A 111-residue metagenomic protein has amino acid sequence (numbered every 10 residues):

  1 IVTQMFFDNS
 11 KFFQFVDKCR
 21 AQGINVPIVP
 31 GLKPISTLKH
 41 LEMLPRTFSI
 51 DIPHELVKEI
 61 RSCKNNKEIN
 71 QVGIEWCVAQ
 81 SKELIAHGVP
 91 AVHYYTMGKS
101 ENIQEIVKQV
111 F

Functional and structural regions predicted by a protein language model:
I1-T3, I28-L32, P90-Y94: Hydrophobic faces of well-ordered beta-strands that scaffold small-molecule active sites in alpha/beta enzyme cores
M5, K67-N70, T96: Hydrophobic alpha-helical scaffolding
M5-G23, K99-Q109: Active-site-adjacent beta->alpha loops and helix N-cap segments on the catalytic face of soluble alpha/beta enzymes
A21-I74, A79, Q109-F111: Active-site pocket-lining/capping segments in soluble small-molecule metabolic enzymes
Q80-A91: A structural motif corresponding to the C-terminal end of an alpha-helix and its immediate exit/capping segment
G88, T96, V107-F111: C-terminal alpha-helix/helix-terminus motif
